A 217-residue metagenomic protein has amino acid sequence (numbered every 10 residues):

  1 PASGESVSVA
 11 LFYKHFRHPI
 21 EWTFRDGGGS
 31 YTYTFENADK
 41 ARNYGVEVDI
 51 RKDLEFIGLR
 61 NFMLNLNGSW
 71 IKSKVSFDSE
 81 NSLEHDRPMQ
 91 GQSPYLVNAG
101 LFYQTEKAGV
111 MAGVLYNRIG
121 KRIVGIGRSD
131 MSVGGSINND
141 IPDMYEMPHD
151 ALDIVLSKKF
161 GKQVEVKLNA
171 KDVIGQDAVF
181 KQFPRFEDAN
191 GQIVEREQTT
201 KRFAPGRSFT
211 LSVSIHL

Functional and structural regions predicted by a protein language model:
P1, A10, D49-D53, F102-Q104 (+3 more regions): Transmembrane beta-barrel domains of outer membrane proteins
A2, G29-Y31, D39-N43, L59 (+3 more regions): Transmembrane beta-barrel outer-membrane domains
A2-G4, F16-R17, E21-T23, T32-T34: Short acidic-glycine motifs
S6-H15, T34-I126: Gram-negative outer-membrane beta-barrel transporters
R17, E106, R118-V133, S157-L217: C-terminal beta-signal and adjacent terminal beta-strands/loops of Gram-negative outer-membrane beta-barrel proteins
T23-Y33, F77-P88, R128-N138, V179-I193: Flexible, surface-exposed loop regions and adjacent strand-edge segments of Gram-negative outer-membrane beta-barrel
F35, R87, I141-D143, R196-T200: Short, P/G- and charge-enriched loop/turn segments at secondary-structure junctions
I126, I137-E146, A151, Q192: Extracytoplasmic gating/loop element in the C-terminal half of outer-membrane beta-barrel translocons and assembly
